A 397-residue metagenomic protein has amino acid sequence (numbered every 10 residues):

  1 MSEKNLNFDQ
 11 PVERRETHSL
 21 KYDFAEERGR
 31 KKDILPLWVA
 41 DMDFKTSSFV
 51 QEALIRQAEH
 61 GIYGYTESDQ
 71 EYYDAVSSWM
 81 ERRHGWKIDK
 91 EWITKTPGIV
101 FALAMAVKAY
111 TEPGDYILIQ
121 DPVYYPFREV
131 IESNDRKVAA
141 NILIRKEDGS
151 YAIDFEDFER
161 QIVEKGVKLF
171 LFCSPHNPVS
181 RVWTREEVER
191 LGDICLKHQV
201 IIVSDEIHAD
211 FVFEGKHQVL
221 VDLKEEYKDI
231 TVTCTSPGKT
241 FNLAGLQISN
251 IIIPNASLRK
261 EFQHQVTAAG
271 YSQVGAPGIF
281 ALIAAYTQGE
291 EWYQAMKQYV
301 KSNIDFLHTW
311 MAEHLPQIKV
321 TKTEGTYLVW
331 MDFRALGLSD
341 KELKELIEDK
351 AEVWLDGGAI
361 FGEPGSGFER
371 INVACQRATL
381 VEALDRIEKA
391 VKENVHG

Functional and structural regions predicted by a protein language model:
S2-G98, M105, T287, N394-G397: N-terminal small-domain helix-loop-helix segment of the aminotransferase-like
E52, E225, D229-K301, T309 (+1 more regions): Conserved core segment of the aminotransferase class I/II
Y63-D193, D210-F211, H217-E226: Conserved core of the PLP fold type I
D89-K90, K322-Y327, S366: Short Gly/Ser/Thr- and Asp/Glu-enriched loop/turn motifs at secondary-structure junctions
N134, K165, K197-H198, Y227 (+2 more regions): Helix C-cap/helix->beta junction micro-motif
I283, Y299-H308, V320-F333: Conserved glycine-rich beta-strand-loop-beta hairpin in the small C-terminal domain of fold type I
S339, L346-L355, F361-G397: PLP-dependent enzyme catalytic core of the Aspartate aminotransferase-like
